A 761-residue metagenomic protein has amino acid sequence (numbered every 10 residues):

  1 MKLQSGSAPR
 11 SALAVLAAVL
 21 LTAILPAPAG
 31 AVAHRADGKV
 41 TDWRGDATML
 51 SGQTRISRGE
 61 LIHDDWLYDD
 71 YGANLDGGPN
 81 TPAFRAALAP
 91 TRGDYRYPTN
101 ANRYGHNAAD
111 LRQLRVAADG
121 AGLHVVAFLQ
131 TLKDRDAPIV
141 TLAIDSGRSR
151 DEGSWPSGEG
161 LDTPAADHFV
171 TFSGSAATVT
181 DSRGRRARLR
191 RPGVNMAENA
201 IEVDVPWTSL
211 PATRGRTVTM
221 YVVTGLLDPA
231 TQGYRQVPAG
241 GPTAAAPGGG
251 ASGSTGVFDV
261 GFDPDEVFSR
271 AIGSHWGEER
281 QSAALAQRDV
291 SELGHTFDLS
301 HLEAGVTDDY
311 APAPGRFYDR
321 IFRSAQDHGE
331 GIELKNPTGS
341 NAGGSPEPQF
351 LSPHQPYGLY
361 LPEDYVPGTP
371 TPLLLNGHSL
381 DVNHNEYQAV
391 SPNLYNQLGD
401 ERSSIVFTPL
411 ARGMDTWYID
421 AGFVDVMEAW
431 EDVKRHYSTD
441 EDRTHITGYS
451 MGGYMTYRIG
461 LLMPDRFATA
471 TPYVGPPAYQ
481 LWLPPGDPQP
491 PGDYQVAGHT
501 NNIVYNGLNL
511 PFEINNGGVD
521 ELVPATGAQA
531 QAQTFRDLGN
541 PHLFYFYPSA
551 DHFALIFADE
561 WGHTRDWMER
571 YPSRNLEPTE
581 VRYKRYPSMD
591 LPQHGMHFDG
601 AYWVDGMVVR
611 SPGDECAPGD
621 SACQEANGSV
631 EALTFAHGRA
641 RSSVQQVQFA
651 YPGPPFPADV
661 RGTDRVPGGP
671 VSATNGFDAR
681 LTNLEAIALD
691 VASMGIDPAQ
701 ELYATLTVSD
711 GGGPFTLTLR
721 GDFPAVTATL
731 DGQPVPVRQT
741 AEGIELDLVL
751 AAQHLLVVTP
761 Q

Functional and structural regions predicted by a protein language model:
V32-A176, G225-G233: Surface-exposed, glycine/proline- and aromatic-rich loop segments on solvent-exposed faces across compartments
V32-S51, A143, G147-F169, S209-T296: Acidic/polar low-complexity flexible segments
G38, A121-T131, I201-P206, F677-L681 (+1 more regions): Short, well-ordered beta-strand segments enriched in hydrophobic/aromatic residues
D259-P356, Y360-L361, D537-H542, P548-Q761: Alpha/beta-hydrolase-fold serine-hydrolase catalytic core, especially in secreted/extracellular enzymes
E363-T369, T416-M451, L461-F467, N506: Gly/Ser-rich "nucleophile elbow"/oxyanion-hole loop immediately N-terminal to the catalytic nucleophile in hydrolases
P370-H436: Active-site machinery of serine-nucleophile hydrolases
V382, D442-I503: Primarily recognizes the serine-hydrolase "nucleophile elbow" in alpha/beta-hydrolase and SGNH/GDSL folds
Q480-L481, P485-E569: The feature captures the conserved acid-bearing segment of alpha/beta-hydrolase catalytic domains
